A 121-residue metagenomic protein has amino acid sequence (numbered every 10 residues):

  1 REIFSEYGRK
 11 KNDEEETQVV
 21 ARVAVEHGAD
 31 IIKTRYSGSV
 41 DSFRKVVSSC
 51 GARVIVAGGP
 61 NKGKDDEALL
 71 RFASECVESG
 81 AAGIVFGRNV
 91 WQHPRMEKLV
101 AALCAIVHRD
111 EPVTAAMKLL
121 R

Functional and structural regions predicted by a protein language model:
R1-V56, G63-A82, F86, A105 (+1 more regions): Alpha/beta enzyme core
N61-K64, W91-H93: Short gly/pro/ser/thr-enriched loop/turn and capping motifs at secondary-structure boundaries
A81-L99: Substrate-binding cleft of secreted/luminal carbohydrate-active enzymes
V100-C104: Short amphipathic C-terminal alpha-helix that caps PH/PH-like domains
L120-R121: A glycine-rich phosphate-binding loop feature that marks nucleotide/adenosyl-phosphate handling sites
